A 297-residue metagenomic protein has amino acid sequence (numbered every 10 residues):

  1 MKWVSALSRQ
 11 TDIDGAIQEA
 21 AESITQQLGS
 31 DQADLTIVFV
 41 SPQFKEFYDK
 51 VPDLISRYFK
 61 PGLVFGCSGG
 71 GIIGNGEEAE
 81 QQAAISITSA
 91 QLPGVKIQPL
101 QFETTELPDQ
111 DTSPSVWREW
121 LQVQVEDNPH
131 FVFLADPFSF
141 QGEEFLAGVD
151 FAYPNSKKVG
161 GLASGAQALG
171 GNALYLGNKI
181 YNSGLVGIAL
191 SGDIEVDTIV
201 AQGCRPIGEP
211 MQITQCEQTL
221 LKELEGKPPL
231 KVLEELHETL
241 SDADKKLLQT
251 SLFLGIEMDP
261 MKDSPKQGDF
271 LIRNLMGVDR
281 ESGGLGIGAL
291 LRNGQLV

Functional and structural regions predicted by a protein language model:
M1-D49, L54-R57, G62-L63, C67-I72 (+1 more regions): Small-residue-enriched flexible segments
